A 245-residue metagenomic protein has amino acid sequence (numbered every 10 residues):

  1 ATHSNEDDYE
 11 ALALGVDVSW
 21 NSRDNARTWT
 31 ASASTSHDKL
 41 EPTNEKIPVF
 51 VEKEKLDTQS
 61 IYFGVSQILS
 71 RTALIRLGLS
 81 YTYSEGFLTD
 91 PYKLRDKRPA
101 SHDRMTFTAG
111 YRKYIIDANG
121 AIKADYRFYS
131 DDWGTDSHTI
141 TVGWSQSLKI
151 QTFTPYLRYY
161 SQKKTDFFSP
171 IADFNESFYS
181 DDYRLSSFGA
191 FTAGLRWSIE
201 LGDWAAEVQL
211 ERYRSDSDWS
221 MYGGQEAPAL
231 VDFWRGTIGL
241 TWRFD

Functional and structural regions predicted by a protein language model:
A1-D7, W20-S22, T35-K39, Y81-E85 (+8 more regions): Transmembrane beta-strands of outer-membrane beta-barrel pores
S4, Y9-D17, L40-V49, F87-D96 (+3 more regions): Outer-membrane beta-barrel translocator domains and adjoining extracellular loop/strand segments of Gram-negative
E6-E10, K53-D57, P99-D103, D132-D136 (+3 more regions): Short sequence motifs at beta-strands and strand-loop junctions characteristic of Gram-negative outer-membrane
L12-V16, D57-F63, D103-A109, I122 (+4 more regions): Hydrophobic, lipid-facing positions within transmembrane beta-strands of outer-membrane proteins
D24-W29, R71-L77, D117-I122, I150-T154 (+1 more regions): Repeated loop/turn-to-beta-strand initiation elements of outer-membrane beta-barrel proteins
W29, T35-A100: Solenoidal tandem-repeat scaffolds enriched in leucines and small polar residues
P48-V51, K113, T135-S137, I150-D203 (+1 more regions): Outer-membrane beta-barrel transmembrane domain signature
I199-L201, L230-D245: Outer-membrane beta-barrel "beta-signal"
